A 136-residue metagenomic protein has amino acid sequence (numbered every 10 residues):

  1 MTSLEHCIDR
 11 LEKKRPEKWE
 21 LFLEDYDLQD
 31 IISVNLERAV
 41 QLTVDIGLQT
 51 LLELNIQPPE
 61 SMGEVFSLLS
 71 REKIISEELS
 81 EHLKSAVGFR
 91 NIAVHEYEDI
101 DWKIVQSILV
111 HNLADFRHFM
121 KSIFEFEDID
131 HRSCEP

Functional and structural regions predicted by a protein language model:
M1-P136: Solvent-exposed interaction patches of small proteins and small membrane subunits
